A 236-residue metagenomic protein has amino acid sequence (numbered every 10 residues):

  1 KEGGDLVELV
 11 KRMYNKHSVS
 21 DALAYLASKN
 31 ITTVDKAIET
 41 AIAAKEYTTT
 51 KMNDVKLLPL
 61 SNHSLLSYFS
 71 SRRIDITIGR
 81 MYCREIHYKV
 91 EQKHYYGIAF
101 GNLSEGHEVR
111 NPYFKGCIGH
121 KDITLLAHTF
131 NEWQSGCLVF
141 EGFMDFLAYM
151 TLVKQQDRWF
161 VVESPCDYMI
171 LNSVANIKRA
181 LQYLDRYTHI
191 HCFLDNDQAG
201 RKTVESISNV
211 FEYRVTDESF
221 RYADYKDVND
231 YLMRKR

Functional and structural regions predicted by a protein language model:
K1-Y68: Non-catalytic accessory segments of DNA primases and related replication-initiation nucleases
G4, S135, T151-R236: TOPRIM fold recognition
E8, L147, E205: Alpha-helical elements of the RecA-like P-loop NTPase motor core of helicases
V10, F69, E141, Y149 (+2 more regions): Terminal peptide-recognition signature
K16, I74-D75, C137: Helix N-cap/coil-helix junction residues
L66-I78: Serine endopeptidase catalytic core focused on the charge-relay Asp
D75-K93: Short, basic/aromatic recognition patches
Y88-Y183: Phosphate-handling DNA/RNA-contact segment within nucleic-acid enzymes
